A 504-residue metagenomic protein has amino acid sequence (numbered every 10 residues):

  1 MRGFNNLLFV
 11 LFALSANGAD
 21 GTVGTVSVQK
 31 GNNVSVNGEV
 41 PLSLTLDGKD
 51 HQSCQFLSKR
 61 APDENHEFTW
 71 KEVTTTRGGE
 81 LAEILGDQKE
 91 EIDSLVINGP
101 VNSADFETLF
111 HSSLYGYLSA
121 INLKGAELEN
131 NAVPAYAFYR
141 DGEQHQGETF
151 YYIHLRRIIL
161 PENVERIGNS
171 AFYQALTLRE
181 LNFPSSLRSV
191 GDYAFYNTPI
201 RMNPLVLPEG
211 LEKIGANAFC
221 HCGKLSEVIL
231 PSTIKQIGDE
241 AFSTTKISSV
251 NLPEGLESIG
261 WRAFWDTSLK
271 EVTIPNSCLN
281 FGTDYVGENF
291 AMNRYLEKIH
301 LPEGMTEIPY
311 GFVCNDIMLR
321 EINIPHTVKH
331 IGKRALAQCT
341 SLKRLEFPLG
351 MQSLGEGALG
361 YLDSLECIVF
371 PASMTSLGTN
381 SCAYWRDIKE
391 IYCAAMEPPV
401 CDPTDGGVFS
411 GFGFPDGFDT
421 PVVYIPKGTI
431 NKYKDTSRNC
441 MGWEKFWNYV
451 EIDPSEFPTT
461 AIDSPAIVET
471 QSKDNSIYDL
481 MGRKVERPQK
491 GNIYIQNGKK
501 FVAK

Functional and structural regions predicted by a protein language model:
R2-F9: Sec-dependent signal peptide recognition, specifically the positively charged N-region followed immediately by
G3, I493-K504: C-terminal tail/sorting-segment detector
V10-G18: Hydrophobic h-region of N-terminal signal peptides that target proteins for export in Gram-negative bacteria
G18, G24, K30, L42-N65 (+1 more regions): Extracellular/surface-exposed low-complexity segments
P41, L95, Y433, A461-P465 (+2 more regions): Terminal processing/anchoring signals of secreted or surface-associated proteins and related intramolecular
K59-R60, E456-M481: Residue-level detector of functionally pivotal "anchor" positions at catalytic/ligand-binding pockets or at interdomain
F68-T76, D93-V101, G116-N131, Q144-R166 (+12 more regions): Structural signature of tandem-repeat unit edges
Y136-A137, G168-A171, G191-A194, G215-A218 (+7 more regions): Consensus positions within tandem repeat domains that build extended binding/scaffold surfaces
